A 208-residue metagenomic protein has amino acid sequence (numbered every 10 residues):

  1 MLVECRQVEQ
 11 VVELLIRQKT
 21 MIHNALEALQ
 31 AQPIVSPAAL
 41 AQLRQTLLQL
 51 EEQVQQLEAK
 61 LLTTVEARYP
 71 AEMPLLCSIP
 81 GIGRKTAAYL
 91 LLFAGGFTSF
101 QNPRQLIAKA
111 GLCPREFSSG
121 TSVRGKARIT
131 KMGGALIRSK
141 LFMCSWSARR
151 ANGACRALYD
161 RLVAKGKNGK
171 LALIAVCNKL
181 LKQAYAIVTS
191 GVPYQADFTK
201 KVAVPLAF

Functional and structural regions predicted by a protein language model:
M1-F208: A detector of single, family-specific signature residues that are central to catalytic or substrate-handling motifs
